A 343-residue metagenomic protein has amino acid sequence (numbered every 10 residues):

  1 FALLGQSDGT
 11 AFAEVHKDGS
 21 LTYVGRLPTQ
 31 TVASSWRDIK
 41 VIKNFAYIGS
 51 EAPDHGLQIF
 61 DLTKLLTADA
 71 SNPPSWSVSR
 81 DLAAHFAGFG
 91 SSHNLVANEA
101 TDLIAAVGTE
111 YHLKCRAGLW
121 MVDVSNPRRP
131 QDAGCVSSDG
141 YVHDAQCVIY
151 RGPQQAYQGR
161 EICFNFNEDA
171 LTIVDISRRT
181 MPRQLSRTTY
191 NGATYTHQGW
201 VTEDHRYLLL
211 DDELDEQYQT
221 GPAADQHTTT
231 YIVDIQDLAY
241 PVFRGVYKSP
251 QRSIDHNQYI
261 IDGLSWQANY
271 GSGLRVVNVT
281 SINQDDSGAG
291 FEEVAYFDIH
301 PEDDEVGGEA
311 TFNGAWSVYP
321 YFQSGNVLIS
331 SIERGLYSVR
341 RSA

Functional and structural regions predicted by a protein language model:
F1-A343: Feature marking well-ordered beta-strand scaffolds used for ligand recognition
